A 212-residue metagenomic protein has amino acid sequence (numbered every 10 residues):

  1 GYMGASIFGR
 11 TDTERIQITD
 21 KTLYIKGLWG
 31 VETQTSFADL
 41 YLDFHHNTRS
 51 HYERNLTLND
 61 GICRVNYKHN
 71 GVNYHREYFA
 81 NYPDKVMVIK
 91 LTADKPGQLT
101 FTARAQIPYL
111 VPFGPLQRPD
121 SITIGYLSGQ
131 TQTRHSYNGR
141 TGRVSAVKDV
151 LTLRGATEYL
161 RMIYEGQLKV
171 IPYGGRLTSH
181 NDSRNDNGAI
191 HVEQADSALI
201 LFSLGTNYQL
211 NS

Functional and structural regions predicted by a protein language model:
Y2-S212: Aromatic-residue-lined binding/catalytic grooves and analogous aromatic/hydrophobic interfacial grooves in multimeric
